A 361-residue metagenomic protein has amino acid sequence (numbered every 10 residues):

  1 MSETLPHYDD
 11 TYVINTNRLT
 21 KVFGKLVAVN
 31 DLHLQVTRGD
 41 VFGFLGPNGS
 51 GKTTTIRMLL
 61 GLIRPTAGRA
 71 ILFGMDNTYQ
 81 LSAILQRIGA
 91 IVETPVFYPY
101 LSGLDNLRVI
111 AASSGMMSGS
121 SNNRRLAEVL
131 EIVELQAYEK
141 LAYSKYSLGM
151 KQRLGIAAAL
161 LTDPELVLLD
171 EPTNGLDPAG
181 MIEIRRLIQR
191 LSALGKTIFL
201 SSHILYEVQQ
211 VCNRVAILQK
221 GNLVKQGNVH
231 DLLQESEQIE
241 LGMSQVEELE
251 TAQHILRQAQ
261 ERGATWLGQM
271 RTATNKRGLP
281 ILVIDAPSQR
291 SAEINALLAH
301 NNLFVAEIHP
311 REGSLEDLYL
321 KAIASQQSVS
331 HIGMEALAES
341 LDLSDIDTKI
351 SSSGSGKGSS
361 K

Functional and structural regions predicted by a protein language model:
M1-T20, S325-K361: ABC-family P-loop ATPase nucleotide-binding domain
T11-T16, K21-Q219, V224-K225: ABC transporter nucleotide-binding domains
R185-D285: ABC transporter nucleotide-binding domain
A216, K321-A324: Short low-complexity, flexible loop/linker segments enriched in glycine and/or proline with clustered acidic
T265-G268, F304-R311: Conserved short beta-strand edge segments in small beta-sheet-based binding/regulatory domains
R271-L282, P310-A322: Short proline/glycine- and acidic-rich turn/helix-capping motifs at secondary-structure junctions
